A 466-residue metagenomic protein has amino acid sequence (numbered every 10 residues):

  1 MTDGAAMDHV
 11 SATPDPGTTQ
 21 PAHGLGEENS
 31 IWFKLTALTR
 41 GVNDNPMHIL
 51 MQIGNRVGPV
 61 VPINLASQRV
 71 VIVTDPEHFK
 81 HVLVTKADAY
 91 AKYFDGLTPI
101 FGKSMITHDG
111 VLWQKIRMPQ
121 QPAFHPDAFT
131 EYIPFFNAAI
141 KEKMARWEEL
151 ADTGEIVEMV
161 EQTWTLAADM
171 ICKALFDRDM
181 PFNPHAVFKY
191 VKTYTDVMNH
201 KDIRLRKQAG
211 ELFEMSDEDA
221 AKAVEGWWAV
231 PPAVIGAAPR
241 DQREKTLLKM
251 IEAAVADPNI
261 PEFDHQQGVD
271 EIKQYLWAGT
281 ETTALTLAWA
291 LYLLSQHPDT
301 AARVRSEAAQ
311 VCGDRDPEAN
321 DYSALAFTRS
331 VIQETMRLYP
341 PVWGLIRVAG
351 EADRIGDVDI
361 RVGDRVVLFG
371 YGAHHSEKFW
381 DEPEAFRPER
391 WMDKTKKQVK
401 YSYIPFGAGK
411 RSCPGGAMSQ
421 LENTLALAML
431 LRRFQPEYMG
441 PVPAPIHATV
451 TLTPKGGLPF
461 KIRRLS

Functional and structural regions predicted by a protein language model:
T2-A5, H9-E27, Y90-L97, H108 (+2 more regions): Cytochrome P450 heme-thiolate monooxygenase catalytic core
T2-K115, P134-R146, R178-F182, E351 (+2 more regions): N-terminal membrane-proximal hinge/A-helix region immediately C-terminal to the signal-anchor transmembrane segment
A37-G58, A229, A233, R315-G356: Conserved cytochrome P450 K-helix E-x-x-R motif and the immediately C-terminal K′/meander segment
A87-D88, L368-T395: Conserved cytochrome P450 K-helix/beta-meander segment immediately N-terminal to the heme-binding cysteine loop
A167, I171, V224-P231, D257-Q310 (+5 more regions): Central I-helix of cytochrome P450 enzymes
S216-D219, A223, W227-V230, T328-G344 (+1 more regions): C-terminal domain-closing interface element
A238, Q242-L247, R305-L325, L338-V358 (+4 more regions): Cytochrome P450 fold signature focused on the C-terminal beta-domain
P298-T300, V399, G416-L452: Cytochrome P450 heme-binding "Cys pocket" and the immediately downstream C-terminal segment
